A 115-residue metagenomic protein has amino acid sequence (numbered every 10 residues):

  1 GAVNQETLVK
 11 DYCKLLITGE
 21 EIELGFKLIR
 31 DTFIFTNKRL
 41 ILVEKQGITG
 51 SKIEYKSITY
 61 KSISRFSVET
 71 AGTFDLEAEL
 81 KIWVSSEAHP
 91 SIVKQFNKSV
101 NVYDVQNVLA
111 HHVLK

Functional and structural regions predicted by a protein language model:
G1-K52: N-terminal recruitment modules of adaptor/scaffold proteins
A2-L8, G25, Q46-K115: Acidic, Ser/Thr- and proline-rich intrinsically disordered linker/docking segments of eukaryotic scaffolds
